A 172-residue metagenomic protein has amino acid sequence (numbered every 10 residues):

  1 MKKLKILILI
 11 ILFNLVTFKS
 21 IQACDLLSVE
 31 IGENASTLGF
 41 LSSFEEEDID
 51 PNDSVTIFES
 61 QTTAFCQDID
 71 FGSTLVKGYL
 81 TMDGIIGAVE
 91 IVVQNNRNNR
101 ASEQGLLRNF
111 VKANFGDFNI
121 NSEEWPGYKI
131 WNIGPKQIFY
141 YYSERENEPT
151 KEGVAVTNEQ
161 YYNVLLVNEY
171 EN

Functional and structural regions predicted by a protein language model:
M1: Cys/His-rich metal-coordination motifs, chiefly Zn-binding "fingers/knuckles"
L4-V16: Sec-dependent N-terminal signal peptides
I8, S73-L75, P126: Short beta-strand-initiation
N14, I69, M82, N121-S122: Sterically constrained small-residue positions within well-ordered secondary structures of folded domains
L15-A23: Bacterial Sec-dependent signal peptides at the C-terminal "C-region" and cleavage site
Q22-T62, A88-N172: Non-cytosolic coordination micro-motifs
Q61-D83: Compositionally biased P/S/T/G-rich terminal and signal peptide-adjacent segments that lie outside catalytic cores
